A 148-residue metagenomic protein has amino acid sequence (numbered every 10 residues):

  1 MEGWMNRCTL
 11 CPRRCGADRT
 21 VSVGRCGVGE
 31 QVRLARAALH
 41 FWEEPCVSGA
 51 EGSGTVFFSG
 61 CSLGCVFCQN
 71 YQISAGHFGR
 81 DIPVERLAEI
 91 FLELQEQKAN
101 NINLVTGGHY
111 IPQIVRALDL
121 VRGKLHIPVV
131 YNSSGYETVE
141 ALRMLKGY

Functional and structural regions predicted by a protein language model:
W4-D18, T55-V66: Cysteine-centered iron-sulfur cluster-binding motifs in ferredoxin-type domains/subunits of redox enzymes
N6-F41: An N-cap/entry alpha-helix motif that binds or orients negatively charged groups
G27-K146: Conserved Radical SAM active-site core
